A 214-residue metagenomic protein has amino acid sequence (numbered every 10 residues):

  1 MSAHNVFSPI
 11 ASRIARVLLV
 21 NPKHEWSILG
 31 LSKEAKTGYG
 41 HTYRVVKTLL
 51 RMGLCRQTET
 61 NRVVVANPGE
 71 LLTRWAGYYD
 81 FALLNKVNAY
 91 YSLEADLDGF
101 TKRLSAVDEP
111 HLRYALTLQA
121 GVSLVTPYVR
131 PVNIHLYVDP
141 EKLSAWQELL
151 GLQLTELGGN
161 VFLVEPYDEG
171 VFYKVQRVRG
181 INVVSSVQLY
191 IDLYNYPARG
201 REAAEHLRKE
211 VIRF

Functional and structural regions predicted by a protein language model:
M1, S27-L29, T155-F214: C-terminal regulatory/effector modules of DNA-binding transcriptional regulators
M1-R16: Short alpha-helical segments that sit at the start of domains
A15, V46-K47: Short, hydrophobic-biased segments on the C-terminal half of alpha helices that form "recognition helices"
K23-E34: Short acidic, hydrophobic short linear motifs in intrinsically disordered regions
L50-T60: A short, conserved structural fragment
N61-T73: Minor-groove-contacting beta-hairpin "wing" of winged helix-turn-helix DNA-binding domains
L83-P166: Short gly/ser-rich loop at a beta-strand->alpha-helix junction or flexible surface loop bordering the NTP-binding
